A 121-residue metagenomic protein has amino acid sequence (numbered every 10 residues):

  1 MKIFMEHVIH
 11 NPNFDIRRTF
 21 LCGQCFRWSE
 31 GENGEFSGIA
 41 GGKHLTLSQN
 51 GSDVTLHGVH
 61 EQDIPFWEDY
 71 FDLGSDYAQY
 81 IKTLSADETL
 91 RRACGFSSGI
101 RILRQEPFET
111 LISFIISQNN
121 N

Functional and structural regions predicted by a protein language model:
K2-N121: N-terminal polyanion-binding entry modules of DNA glycosylases/AP lyases and select other DNA-binding proteins
